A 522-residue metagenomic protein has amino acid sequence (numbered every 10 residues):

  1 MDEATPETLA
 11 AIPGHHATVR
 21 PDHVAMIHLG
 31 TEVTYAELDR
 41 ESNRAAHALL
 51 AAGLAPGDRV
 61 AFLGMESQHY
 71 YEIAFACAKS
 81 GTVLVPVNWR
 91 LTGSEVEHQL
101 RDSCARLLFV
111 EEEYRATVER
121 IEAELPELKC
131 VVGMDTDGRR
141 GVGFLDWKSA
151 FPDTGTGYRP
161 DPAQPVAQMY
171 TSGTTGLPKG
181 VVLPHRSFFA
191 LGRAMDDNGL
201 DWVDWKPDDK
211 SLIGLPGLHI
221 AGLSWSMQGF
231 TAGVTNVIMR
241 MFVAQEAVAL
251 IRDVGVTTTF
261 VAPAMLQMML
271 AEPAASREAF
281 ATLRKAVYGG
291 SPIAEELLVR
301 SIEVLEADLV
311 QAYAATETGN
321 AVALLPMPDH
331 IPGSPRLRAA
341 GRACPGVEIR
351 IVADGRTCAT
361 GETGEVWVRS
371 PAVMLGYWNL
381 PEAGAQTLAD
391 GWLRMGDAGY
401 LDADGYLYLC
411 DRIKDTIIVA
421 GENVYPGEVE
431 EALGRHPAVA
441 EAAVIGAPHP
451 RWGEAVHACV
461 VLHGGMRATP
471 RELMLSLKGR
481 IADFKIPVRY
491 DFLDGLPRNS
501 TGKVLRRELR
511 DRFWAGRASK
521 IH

Functional and structural regions predicted by a protein language model:
D2-P6, D22-S67, Y71-F75, T92-E97: Conserved AMP-binding/adenylate-forming core of the ANL superfamily
G30, R115-P162, L177: ANL superfamily adenylate-forming
L49-L54, D58, D153-Q164, Q168-L212 (+1 more regions): Conserved adenylate-forming
R59, M65-V85, W89-G93, R101-L107 (+4 more regions): A short helix-loop-beta submotif of the ANL/AMP-binding
F62, L91, H98, L108-V110 (+8 more regions): AMP-binding/adenylate-forming catalytic core of the ANL superfamily
F189-K210, L218-T257, E272: Conserved AMP-binding/adenylation subdomain of ANL enzymes
T231, V256-V261, L270-S334, E348 (+1 more regions): Gly/Ser/Thr-rich phosphate-binding loop
R342-G346, D354-T387, E422-V424: Conserved ATP/PPi-binding loop(s) of AMP-dependent carboxylate-activating enzymes
